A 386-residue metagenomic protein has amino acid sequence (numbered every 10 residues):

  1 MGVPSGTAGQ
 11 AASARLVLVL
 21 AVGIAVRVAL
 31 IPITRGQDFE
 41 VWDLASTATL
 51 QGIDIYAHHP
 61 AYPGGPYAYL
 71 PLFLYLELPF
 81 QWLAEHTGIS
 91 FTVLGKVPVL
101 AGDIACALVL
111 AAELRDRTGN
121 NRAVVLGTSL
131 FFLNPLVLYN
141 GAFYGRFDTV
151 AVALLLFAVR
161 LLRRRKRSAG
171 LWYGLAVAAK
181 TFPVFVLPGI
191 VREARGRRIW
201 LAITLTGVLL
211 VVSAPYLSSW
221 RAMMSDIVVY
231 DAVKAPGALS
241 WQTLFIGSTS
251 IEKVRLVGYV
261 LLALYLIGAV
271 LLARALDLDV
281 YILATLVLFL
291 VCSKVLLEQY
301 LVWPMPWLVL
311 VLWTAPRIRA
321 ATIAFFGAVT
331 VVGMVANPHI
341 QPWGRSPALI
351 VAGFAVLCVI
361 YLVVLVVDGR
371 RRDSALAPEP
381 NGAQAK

Functional and structural regions predicted by a protein language model:
M1-I227, A232-K234, K253-K386: Multi-pass membrane glycosyltransferase architecture that uses lipid-linked
S240-E252: Short aromatic-rich membrane-water interface segments that cap or initiate transmembrane helices in multi-pass membrane
